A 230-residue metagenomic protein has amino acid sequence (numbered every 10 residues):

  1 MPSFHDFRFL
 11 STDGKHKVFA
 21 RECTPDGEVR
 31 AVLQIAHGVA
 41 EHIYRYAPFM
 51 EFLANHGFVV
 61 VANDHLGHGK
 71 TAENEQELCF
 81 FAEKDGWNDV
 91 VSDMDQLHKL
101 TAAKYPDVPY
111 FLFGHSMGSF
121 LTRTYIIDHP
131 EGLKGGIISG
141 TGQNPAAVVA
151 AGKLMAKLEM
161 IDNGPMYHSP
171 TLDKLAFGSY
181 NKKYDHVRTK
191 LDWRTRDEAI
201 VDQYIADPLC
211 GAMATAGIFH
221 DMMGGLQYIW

Functional and structural regions predicted by a protein language model:
M1-G27: N-terminal cap/lid segment of alpha/beta-hydrolase-fold proteins
L33, H37-E41, S116-M117: Active-site glycine-rich loops that stabilize anionic/oxyanionic intermediates across multiple enzyme folds
R45-E77: Conserved alpha/beta-hydrolase
A82-A103: Alpha/beta-hydrolase active-site loop
Y105-S116: Alpha/beta-hydrolase fold nucleophile elbow
G114-T124: Glycine-rich nucleophile elbow surrounding the catalytic serine of serine-hydrolase chemistry
T124-L209: Alpha/beta-hydrolase-fold enzymes
T215-W230: Active-site nucleophile elbow and catalytic-triad environment of alpha/beta-hydrolase enzymes
